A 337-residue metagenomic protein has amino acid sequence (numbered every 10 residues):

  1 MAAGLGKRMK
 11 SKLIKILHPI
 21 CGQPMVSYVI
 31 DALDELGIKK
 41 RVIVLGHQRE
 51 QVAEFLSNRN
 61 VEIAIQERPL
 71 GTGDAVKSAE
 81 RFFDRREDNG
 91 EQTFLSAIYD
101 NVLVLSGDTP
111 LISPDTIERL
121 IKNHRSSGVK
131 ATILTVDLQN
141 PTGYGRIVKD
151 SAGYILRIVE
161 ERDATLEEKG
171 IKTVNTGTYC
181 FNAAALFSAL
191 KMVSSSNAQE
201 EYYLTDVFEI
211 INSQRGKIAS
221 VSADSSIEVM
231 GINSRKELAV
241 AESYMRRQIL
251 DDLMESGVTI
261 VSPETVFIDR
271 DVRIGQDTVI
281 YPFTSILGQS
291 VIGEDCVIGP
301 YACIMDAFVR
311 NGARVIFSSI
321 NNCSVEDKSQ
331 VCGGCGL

Functional and structural regions predicted by a protein language model:
M1-S11: N-terminal nucleotide-binding beta1-loop-alpha1 segment
Q23-L105, L111-K122: Conserved N-terminal catalytic core of the sugar/cofactor nucleotidyltransferase
H47, I112, D150, F181-N182 (+1 more regions): A conserved hydrophobic position in a structured secondary element of the catalytic/binding core that shapes
V102, G107, D115, L134 (+2 more regions): His/Asp/Glu-rich metal-coordinating catalytic cores of metallo-dependent phosphodiesterases/hydrolases acting on
S113-T142: Conserved donor-nucleotide/metal-binding helix-loop-beta segment in metal-dependent transferases, i.e., the alpha-helix
V136-E167: Rossmann-like NAD(P)H-binding beta-loop-alpha module
I155-R246, D251: Catalytic-core segments of class I nucleotidyltransferases/pyrophosphorylases that form NMP-activated intermediates
V258-I260, E264-V266, V272-I280, T284 (+6 more regions): A structural motif detector for beta-strand N-caps
